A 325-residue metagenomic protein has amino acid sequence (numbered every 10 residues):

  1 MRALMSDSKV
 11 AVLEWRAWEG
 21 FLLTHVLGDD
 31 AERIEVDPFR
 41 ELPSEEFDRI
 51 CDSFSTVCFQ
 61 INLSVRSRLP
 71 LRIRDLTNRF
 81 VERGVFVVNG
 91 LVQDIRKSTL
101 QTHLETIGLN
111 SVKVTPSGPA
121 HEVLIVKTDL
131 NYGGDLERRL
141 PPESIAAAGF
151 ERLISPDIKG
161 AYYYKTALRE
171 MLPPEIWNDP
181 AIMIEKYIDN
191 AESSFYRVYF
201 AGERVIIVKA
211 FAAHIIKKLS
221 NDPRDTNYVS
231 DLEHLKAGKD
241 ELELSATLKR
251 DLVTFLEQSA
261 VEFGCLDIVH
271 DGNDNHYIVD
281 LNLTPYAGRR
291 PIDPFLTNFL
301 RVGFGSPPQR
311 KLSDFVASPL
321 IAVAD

Functional and structural regions predicted by a protein language model:
R2-A11: Extreme N-terminal starter segment of soluble prokaryotic enzymes
E14-R138, P142: Conserved N-proximal alpha/beta basic substrate-recognition cap immediately N-terminal to, or forming the N-lobe
E19-G20, R66-S67, I95-S98, Y132-L136 (+6 more regions): Short catalytic/ligand-binding loop motif for oxyanion handling, primarily in non-cytosolic enzymes, centered on
R72, S193-F195, F263-G264: Short, surface-exposed coil-to-beta transition loops
L124, I206-I207, G264, Y277-V279: Protein kinase-like catalytic core scaffold
G149-L252: Phosphate-binding site of ATP-dependent enzymes
N227-S230, L242-E243, E257-F263, H270-D325: C-terminal active-site "lid" helix and adjoining low-complexity regulatory extension at the edge of ATP-using catalytic
